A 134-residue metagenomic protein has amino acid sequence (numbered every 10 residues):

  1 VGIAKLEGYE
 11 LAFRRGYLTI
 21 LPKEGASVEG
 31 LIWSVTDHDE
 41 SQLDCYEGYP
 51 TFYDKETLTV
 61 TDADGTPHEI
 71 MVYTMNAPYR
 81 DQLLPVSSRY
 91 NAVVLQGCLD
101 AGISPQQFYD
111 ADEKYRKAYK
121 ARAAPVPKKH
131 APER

Functional and structural regions predicted by a protein language model:
V1-R134: Glycine-aromatic micro-motifs
